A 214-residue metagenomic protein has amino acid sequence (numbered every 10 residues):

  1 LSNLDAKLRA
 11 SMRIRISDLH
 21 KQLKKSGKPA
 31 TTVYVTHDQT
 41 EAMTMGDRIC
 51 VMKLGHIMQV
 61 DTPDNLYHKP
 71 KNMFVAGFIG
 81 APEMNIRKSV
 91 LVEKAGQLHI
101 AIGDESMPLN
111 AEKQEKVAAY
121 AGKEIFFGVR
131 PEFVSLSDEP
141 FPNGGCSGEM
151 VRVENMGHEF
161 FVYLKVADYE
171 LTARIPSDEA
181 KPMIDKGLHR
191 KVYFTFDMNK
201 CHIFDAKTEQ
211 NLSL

Functional and structural regions predicted by a protein language model:
L1-F74: ABC ATPase nucleotide-binding domains
M45-H68, P82, V151-G157, E170 (+1 more regions): A short, hydrophobic/aromatic-rich structural module that often spans a beta strand with its adjoining loop
G46, P70, I79, D138 (+1 more regions): Short, flexible helix/strand-to-coil boundary loops that buttress conserved ligand/catalytic motifs in alpha/beta
L54, K88, C201: Conserved coupling/switch loops of ABC nucleotide-binding domains, chiefly the family-specific signature
T62, F74, K88-V90, S147-V151: Residues located in well-ordered beta-strands
D64, M73-A76, K123, E132: Internal, well-ordered alpha-helical scaffold/interface segments that support domain packing or protein-protein contacts
K69-K94, G128: C-terminal boundary and immediately downstream tail of ABC-type ATPase nucleotide-binding domains
M84, E93-L214: Non-catalytic connector elements of ABC transporters
